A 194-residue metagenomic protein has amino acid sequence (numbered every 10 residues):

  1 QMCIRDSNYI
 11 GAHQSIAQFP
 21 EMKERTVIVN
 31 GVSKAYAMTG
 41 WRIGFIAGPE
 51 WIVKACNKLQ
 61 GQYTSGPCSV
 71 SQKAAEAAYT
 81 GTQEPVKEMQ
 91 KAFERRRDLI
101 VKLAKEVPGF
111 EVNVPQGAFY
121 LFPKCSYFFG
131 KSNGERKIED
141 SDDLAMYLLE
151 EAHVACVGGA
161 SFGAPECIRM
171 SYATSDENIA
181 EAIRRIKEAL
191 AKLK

Functional and structural regions predicted by a protein language model:
Q1, R5-K194: PLP-dependent class I/II
